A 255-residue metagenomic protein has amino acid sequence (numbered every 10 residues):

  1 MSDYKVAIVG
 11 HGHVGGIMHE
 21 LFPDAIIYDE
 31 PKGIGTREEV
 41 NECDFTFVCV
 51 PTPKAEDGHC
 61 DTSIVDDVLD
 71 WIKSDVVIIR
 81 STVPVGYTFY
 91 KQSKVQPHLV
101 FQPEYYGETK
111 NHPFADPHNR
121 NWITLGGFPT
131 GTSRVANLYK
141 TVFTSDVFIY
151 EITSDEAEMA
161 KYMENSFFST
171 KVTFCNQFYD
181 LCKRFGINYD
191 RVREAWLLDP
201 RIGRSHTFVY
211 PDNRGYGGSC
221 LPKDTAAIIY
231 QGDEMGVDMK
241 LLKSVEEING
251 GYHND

Functional and structural regions predicted by a protein language model:
M1-D255: Structural/interface elements that position substrates and couple domains in central-metabolism enzymes
